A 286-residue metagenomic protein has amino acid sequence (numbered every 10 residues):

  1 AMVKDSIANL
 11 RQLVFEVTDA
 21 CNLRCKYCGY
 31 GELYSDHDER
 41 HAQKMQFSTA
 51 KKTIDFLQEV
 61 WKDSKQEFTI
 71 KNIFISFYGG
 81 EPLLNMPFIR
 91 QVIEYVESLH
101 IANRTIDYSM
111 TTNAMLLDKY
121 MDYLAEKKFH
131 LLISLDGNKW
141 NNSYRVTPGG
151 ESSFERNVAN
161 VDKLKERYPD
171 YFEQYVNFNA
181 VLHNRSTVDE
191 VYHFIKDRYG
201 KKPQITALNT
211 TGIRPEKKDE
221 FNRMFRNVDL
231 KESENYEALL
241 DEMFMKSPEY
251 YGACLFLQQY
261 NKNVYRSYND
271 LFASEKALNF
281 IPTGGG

Functional and structural regions predicted by a protein language model:
M2-K119: Conserved alpha-helical substructure of the radical SAM core
L13, I73-I75, Y108-M110, L131-I133 (+2 more regions): Hydrophobic faces of well-ordered beta-strands that scaffold small-molecule active sites in alpha/beta enzyme cores
Y34-S35, P82-L84, A114-D118, D122 (+2 more regions): Conserved radical SAM core fold
Q91, K119-Y123, E190-F194: A short acidic, amphipathic alpha-helical/loop segment
E97, I106-S109, W140-R156: Accessory recognition modules or surfaces
R104-I106, K127, Y171-Y175: A short helix-to-beta-strand connector/capping loop
Y123-H130, D136, I195-Q204: Structural recognition of alpha->loop->beta junctions
R145-V158, D162-G285: Radical SAM enzyme [4Fe-4S]-AdoMet core and its adjacent flexible, acidic and glycine-rich loops/tails across
